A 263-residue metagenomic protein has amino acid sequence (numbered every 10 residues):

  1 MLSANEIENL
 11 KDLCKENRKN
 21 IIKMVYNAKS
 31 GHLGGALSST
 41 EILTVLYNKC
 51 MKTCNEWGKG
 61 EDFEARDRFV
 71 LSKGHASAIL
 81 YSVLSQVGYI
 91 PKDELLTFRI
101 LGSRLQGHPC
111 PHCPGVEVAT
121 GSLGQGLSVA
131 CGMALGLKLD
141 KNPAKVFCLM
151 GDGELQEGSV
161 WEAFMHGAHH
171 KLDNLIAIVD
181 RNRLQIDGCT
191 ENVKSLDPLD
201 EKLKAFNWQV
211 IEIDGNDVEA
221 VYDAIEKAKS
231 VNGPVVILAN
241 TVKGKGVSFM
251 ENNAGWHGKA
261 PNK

Functional and structural regions predicted by a protein language model:
M1-A144, E212, A254-K259: Thiamine diphosphate
T53-D62, R66-R68, R104-K263: Glycine-rich ThDP/TPP pyrophosphate-binding loop and its adjacent helix/strand module within ThDP-dependent enzymes
